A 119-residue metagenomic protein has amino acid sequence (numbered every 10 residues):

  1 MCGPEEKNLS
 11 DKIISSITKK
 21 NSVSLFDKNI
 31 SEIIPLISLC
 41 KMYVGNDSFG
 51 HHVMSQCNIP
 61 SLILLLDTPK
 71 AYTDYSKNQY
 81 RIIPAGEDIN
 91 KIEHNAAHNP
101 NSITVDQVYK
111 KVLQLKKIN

Functional and structural regions predicted by a protein language model:
M1-L66: Donor-binding and catalytic core of enzymes assembling or modifying cell-surface/extracellular glycoconjugates
S24, S55-N119: Nucleotide-sugar donor-binding patch of glycosyltransferase catalytic domains
